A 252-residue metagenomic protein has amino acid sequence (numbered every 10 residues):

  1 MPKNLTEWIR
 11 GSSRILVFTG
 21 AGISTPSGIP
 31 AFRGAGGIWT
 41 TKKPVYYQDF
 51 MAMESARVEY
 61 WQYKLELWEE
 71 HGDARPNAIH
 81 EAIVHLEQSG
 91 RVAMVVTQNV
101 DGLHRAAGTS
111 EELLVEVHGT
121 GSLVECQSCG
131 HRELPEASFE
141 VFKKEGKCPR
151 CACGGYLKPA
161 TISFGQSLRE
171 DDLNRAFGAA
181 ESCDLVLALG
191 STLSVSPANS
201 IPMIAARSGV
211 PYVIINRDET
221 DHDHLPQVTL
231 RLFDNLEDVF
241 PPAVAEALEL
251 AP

Functional and structural regions predicted by a protein language model:
M1-P252: Conserved catalytic core of sirtuin-type NAD+-dependent deacylases
